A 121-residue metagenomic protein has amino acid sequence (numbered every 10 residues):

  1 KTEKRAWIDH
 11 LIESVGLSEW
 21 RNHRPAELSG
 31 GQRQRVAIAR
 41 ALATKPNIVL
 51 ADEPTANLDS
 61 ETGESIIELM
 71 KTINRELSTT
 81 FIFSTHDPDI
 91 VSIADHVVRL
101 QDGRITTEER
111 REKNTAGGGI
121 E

Functional and structural regions predicted by a protein language model:
E3-V15: ABC nucleotide-binding domain "signature" region
R24-L28, Q32-Q34: Conserved ABC ATPase signature
I38: Hydrophobic anchor residue at the start of the ABC signature
K45: Conserved catalytic motifs of ABC-family nucleotide-binding domains
V49-D52: Catalytic Walker B motif of ABC-type/P-loop ATPase nucleotide-binding domains
S60-T62: Helix N-cap at the start of a conserved alpha-helix in ABC-type nucleotide-binding domains
L69-F83: Conserved catalytic loops of ABC-family nucleotide-binding domains
